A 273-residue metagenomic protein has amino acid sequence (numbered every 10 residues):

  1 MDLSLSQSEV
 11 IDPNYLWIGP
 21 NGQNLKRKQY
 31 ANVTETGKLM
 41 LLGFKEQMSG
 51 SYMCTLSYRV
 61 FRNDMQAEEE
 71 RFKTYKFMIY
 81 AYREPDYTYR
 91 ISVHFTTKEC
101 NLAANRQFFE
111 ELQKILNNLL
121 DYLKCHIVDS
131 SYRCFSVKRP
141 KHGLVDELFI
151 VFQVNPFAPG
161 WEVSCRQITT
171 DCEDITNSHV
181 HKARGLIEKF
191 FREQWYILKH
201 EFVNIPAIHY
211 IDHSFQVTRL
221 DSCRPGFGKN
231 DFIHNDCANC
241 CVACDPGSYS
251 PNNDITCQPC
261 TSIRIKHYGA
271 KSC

Functional and structural regions predicted by a protein language model:
M1-S6, N14-G22, M48-V60, Q66 (+1 more regions): Structural signature of extracellular immunoglobulin-like
L5-V10, A104: A short beta-turn/strand-edge loop motif at beta-sheet boundaries
L16-I18, N32, M40, S51-T55 (+3 more regions): Beta-strand cores of modular interaction/reader domains in eukaryotic scaffold and signaling proteins, especially PDZ
K28-S49, Y58-R62, F149-G160, P246-S248: Extracellular beta-strand/loop-rich beta-sandwich domains predominantly from IgSF
G37, M48-S57, C240, T256 (+1 more regions): Conserved Ig-like domain signature around the intradomain disulfide
M53-P85: Extracellular/luminal immunoglobulin-like beta-sandwich modules
R59-V60, M78-H213: Type I single-pass or GPI-anchored cell-surface glycoprotein architecture
N63-A67, V154-V163, Q167-C273: Disulfide-rich, cysteine-dense extracellular ectodomains and adjacent flexible linkers of secreted and cell-surface
